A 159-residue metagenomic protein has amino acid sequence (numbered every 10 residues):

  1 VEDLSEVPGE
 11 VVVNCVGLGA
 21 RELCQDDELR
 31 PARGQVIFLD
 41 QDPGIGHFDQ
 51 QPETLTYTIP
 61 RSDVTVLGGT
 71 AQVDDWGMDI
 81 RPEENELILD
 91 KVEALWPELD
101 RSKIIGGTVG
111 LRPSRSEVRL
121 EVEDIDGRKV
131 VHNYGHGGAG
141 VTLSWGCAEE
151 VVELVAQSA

Functional and structural regions predicted by a protein language model:
V1-V7: A conserved short coil-to-beta-strand element within the FAD-binding core of flavoproteins
G9-G17, A148: Short hydrophobic core segments
N14-L29: Flavin (primarily FAD) binding-site architecture
E22-Q25, G77-M78, S116, T142-L143: Short glycine-/acidic-enriched loop or helix-start segments at secondary-structure transitions that form or flank
L23-D27, F48-Q50, T70, M78-I80: A short secondary-structure junction signal
V36-P52, Y57-P60: Glycine-rich loop(s) and the adjacent beta-strand/alpha-helix scaffold that form part
G44-I45, S62-V66, V73-P113: Flavin-binding catalytic cores
S102-A159: C-terminal catalytic lobe of FAD-dependent flavoproteins
